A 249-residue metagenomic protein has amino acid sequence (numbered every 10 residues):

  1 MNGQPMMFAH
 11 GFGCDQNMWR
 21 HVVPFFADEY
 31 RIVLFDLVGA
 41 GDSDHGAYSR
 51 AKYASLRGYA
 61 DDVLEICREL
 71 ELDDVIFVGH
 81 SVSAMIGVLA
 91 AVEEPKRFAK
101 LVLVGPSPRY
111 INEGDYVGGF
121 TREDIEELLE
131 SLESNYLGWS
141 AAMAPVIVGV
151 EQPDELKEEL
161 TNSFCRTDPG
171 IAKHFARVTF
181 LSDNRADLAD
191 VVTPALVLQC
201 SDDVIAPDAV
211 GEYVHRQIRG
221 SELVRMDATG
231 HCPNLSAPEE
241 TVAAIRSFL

Functional and structural regions predicted by a protein language model:
M1-Y48, K52: Conserved HGGG/HGGXW glycine-rich cap/lid loop of the alpha/beta-hydrolase fold
H10-F12, V75, G79-S81, C200: Conserved alpha/beta-hydrolase "nucleophile elbow" surrounding the catalytic nucleophile
V33-V82, A243: Active-site loop/oxyanion-hole signature of alpha/beta-hydrolase fold enzymes
V88-S134: Flexible "cap/lid" loop of the alpha/beta hydrolase fold
N112, Y116-F120, E130-D190: Conserved alpha/beta-hydrolase catalytic His-Asp/Glu region
V191, V197-Q199: Short beta-strand/loop motif that positions the catalytic acidic residue of the alpha/beta-hydrolase fold
D202-A206: Acidic catalytic loop of the alpha/beta-hydrolase fold
S221-L249: Catalytic active-site module of serine/aspartate enzymes centered on a nucleophile-bearing elbow/loop
